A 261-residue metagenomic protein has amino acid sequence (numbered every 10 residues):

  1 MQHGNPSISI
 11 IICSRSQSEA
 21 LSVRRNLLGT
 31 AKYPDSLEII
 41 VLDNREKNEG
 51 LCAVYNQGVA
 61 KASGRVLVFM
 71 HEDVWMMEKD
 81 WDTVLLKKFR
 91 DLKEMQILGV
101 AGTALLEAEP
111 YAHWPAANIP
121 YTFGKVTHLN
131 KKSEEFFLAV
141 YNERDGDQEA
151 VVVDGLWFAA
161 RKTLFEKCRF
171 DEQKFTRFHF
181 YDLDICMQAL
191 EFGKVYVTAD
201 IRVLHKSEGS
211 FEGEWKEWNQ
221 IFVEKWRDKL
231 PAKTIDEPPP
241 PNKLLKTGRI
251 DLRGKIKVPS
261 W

Functional and structural regions predicted by a protein language model:
P6-I12, L27, E38-V41: Hydrophobic targeting segments
S16-K32: Short, well-formed alpha-helical segments that are part of the catalytic scaffolds of diverse glycosyltransferases
E46-A62: Glycine-rich, basic loop-to-helix element that forms the pyrophosphate-binding segment of sugar-nucleotide handling
L67: Short aromatic/hydrophobic "clamp" motif used to bind/position activated sugar donors
W75, K79-V126: Conserved donor NDP-sugar-binding/catalytic core segment of glycosyltransferases
D82-L85, E143-D145, V151-C168, K174-I201: A short, conserved alpha-helix in the catalytic core of glycosyltransferases
N118-A150: Short, flexible, basic/aromatic active-site loop/helix in glycosyltransferases
V197-E217, I221: Active-site donor/metal-binding and catalytic loop motifs of nucleotide-sugar-dependent glycosylation enzymes
